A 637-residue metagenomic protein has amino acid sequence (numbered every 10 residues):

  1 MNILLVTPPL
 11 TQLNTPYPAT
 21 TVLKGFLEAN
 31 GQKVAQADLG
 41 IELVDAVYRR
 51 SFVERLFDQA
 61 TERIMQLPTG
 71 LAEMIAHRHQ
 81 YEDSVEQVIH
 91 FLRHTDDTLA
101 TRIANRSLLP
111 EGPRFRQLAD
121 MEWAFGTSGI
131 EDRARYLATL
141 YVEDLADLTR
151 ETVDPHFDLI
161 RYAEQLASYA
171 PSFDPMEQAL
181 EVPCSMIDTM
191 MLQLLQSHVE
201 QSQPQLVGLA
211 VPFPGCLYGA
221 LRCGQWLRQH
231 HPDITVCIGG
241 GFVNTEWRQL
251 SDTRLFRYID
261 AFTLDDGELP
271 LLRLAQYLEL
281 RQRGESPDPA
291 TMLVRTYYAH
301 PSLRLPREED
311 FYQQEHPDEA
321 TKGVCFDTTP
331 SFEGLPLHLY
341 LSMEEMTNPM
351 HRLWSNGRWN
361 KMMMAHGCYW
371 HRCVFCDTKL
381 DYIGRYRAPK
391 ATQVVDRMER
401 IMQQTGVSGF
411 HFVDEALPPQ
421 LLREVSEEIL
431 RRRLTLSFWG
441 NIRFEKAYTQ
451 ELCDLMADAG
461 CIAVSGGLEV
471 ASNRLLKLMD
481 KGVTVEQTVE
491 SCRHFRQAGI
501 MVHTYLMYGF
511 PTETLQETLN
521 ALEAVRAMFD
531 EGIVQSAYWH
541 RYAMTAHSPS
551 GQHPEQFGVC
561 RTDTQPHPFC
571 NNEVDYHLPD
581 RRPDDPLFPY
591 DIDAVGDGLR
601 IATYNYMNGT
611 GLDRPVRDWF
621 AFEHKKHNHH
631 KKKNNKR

Functional and structural regions predicted by a protein language model:
N2, Q205-G208, G409: Structural motif
N2-P8, E28-A29, L43, Y48-F157 (+3 more regions): Radical SAM enzyme core and accessory elements
L4-T11, A19, L39-I41, Y48 (+4 more regions): A structural motif corresponding to the C-terminal lobe/cap of the Radical SAM core domain
L10-L13, P18-E28, K33-F52, R63 (+9 more regions): Glycine-rich beta-alpha loop elements in corrinoid/cobalamin-binding modules across cobalamin-dependent enzymes
T11-N14, L43-V44, P214-Y218, N244-E246 (+11 more regions): Flexible loop/turn segments at secondary-structure boundaries
D188-S197, W247-D252, A391-R400, Y448-L455 (+1 more regions): Short, acidic/polar
D327-A498: Radical SAM [4Fe-4S] cluster-binding motif and immediate context
